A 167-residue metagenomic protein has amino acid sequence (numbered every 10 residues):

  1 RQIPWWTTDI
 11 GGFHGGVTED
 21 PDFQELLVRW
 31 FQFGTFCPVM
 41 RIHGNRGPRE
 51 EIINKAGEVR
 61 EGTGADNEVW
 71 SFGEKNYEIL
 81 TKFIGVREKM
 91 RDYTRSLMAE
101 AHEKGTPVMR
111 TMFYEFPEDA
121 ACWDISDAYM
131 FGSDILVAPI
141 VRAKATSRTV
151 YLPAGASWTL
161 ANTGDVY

Functional and structural regions predicted by a protein language model:
R1-Y167: Catalytic-domain carbohydrate-binding cleft regions of carbohydrate-active enzymes
